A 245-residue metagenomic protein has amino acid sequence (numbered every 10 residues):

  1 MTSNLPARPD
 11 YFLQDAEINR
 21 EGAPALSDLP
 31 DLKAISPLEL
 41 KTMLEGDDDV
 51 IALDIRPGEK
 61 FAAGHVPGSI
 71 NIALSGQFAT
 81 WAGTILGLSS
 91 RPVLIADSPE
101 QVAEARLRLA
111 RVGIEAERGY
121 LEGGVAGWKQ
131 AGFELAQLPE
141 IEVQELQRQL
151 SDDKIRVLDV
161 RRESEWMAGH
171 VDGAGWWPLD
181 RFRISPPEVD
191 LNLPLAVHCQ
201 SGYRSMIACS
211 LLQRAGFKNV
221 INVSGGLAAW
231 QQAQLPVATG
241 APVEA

Functional and structural regions predicted by a protein language model:
M1-L29, V50, G58-A245: Rhodanese-like catalytic fold shared by cysteine-dependent sulfurtransferases and DSP/PTP-type phosphatases
D28-E39: A contiguous, basic/glycine-rich beta-loop/short-helix subdomain that forms a polymer-engagement track
T42-P57: Conserved, hydrophobic alpha-helical core segments of structured domains
